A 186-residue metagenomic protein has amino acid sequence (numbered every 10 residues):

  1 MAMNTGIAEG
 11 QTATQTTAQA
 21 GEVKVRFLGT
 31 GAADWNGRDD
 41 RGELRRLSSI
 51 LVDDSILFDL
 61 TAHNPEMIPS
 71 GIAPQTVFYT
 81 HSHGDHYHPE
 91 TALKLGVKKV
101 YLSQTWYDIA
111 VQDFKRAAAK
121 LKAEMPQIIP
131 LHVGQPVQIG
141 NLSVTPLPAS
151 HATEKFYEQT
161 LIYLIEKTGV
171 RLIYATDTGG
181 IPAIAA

Functional and structural regions predicted by a protein language model:
M1, T30-W35, D113-R116: Short regulatory "switch" loops immediately downstream of catalytic or recognition motifs within protein catalytic
M1-E9: N-terminal export signals
A13-I72, P130-A185: Core dinuclear metal-dependent hydrolase active-site scaffold
K24, K99, Q127: Residues at the starts of beta-strands that form the adenosine-phosphate
L60-W106, A186: Active-site metal-binding motif and surrounding structural segment of the metallo-beta-lactamase
H83-Y87, Y107-A110, T153-E154, G180-A183: Active-site environment of divalent metal-dependent phosphoester hydrolases
A110-A123: Short, aromatic/basic amphipathic alpha-helical patches
